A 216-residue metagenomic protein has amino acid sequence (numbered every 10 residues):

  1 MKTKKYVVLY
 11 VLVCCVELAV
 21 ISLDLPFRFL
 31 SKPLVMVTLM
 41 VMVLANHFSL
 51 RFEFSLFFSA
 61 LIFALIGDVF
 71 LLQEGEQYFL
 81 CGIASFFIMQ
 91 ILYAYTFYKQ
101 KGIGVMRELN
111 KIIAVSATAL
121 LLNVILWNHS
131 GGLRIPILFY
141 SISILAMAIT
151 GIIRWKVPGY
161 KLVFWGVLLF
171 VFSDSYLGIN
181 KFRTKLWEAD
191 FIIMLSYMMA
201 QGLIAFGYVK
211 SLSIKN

Functional and structural regions predicted by a protein language model:
M1-N216: Polytopic alpha-helical membrane-helix bundles and their juxtamembrane interface segments in multi-pass membrane
